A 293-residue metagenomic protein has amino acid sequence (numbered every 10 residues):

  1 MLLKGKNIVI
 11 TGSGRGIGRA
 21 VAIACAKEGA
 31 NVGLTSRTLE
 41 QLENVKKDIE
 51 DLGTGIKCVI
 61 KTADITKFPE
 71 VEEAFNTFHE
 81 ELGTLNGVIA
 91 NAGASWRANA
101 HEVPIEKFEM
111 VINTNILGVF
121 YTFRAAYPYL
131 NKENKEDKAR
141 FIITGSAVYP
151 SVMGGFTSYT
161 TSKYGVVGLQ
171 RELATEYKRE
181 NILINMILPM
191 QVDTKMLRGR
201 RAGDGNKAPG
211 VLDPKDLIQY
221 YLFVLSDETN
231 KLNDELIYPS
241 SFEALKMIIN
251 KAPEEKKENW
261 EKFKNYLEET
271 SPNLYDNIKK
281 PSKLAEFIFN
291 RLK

Functional and structural regions predicted by a protein language model:
G12-G16: Conserved glycine-rich cofactor-binding loop
A30-N44: Conserved glycine-rich Rossmann-like NAD(P)H-binding loop of the short-chain dehydrogenase/reductase
L39-E40, T62-E73, I105: The beta1-alpha1 cofactor-binding region of Rossmann-like NAD(H)/NADP(H)-dependent oxidoreductases
N99-A100, P104-I112: Substrate-binding pocket helix/loop in short-chain dehydrogenase/reductase
F123-R124, R171: A short, exposed helix-loop element centered on a Lys and neighboring polar residues
E136-G165, Q170-R171, T175-R179, Q191: Catalytic loop of short-chain dehydrogenase/reductase
M186, A202-F289: C-terminal helical subdomain
